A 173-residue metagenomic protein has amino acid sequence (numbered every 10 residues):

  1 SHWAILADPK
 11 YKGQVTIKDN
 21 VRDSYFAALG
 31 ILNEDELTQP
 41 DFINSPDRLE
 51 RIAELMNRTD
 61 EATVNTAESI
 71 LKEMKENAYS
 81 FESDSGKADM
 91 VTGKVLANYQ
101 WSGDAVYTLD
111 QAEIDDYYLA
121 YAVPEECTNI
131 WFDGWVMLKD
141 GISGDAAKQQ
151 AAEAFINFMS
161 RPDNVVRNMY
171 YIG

Functional and structural regions predicted by a protein language model:
S1, I172-G173: Short, intrinsically disordered, charge-balanced linker/junction segments flanking boundaries in proteins
S1-S85, D89-K94: Extracytoplasmic ligand-binding site segments that recognize negatively charged/polar headgroups
Y11, V95, D115-L119: Local beta-strand N-terminus motif with an aromatic residue
I17-D19, R167-I172: Surface-exposed patches in mature extracellular/periplasmic domains of secreted proteins
V21-S24, D104-A105, E126: Short, solvent-exposed loop/turn segments at secondary-structure junctions
S83, Q100-A105: Beta->alpha turn/N-cap motifs
Q100, A112-Y170: Extracytoplasmic/periplasmic substrate-recognition and gating elements
A105-A112: Pocket-flanking alpha-helical
